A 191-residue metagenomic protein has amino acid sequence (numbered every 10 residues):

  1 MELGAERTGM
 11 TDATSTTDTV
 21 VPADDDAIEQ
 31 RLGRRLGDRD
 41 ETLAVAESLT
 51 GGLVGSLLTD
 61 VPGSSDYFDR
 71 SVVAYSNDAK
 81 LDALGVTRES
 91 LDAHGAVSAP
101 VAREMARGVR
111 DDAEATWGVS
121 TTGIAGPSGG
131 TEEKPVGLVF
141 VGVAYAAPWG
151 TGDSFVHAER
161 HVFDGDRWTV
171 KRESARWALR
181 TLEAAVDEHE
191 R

Functional and structural regions predicted by a protein language model:
E2-R191: Short alpha-helical segments enriched in small residues
